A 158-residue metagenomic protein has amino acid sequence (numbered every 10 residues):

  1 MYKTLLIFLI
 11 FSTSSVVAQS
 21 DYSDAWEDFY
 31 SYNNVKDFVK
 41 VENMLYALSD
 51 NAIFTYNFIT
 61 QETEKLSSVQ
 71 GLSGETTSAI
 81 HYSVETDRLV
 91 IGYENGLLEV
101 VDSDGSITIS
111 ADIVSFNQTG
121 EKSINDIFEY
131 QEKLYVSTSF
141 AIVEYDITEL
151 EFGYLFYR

Functional and structural regions predicted by a protein language model:
K3-S14: Sec-dependent N-terminal signal peptides
T13-D21: Bacterial Sec-dependent signal peptides at the C-terminal "C-region" and cleavage site
S20-V41, S67-E85, S110-Y130, L155-R158: Short coil-to-beta transitions that initiate beta-strands within beta-rich domains
K40, L48, Y56-F58, Y82-V84 (+3 more regions): Generic beta-strand structural signal
M44-A47, R88-I91, K133-V136: Conserved beta-propeller blade signature
L48-S68: Beta-propeller domains
N51-F54, E94-L98, F140-V143: Loop/turn residues immediately N-terminal
N57-Q61, D102-S106, D146-L150: Short loop/turn segments that connect beta-strands within beta-propeller blades
